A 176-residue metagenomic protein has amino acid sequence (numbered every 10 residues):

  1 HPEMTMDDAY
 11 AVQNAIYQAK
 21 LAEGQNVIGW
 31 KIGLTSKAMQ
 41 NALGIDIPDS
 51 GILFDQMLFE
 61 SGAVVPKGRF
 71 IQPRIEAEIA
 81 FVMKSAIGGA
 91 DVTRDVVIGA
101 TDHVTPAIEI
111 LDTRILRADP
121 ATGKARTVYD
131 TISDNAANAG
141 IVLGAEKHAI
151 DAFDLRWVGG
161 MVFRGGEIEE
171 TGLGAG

Functional and structural regions predicted by a protein language model:
H1-A175: Catalytic-core "active-site belt" of small-molecule-metabolizing enzymes, emphasizing His/Asp/Glu-rich regions
